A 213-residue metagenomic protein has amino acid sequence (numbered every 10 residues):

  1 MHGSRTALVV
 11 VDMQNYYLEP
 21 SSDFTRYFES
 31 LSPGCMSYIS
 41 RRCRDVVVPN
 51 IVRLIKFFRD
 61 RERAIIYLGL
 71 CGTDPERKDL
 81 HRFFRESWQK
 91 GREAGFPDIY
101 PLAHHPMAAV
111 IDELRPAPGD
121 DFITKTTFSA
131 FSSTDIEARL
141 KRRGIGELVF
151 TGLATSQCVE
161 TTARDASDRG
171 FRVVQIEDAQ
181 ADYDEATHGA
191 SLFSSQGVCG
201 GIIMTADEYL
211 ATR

Functional and structural regions predicted by a protein language model:
M1-V9, Y16-F28, R53-R61, T73 (+1 more regions): Active-site-adjacent betaalpha module
M13-N15, C43-V47, G69-G72: Short glycine-rich, polar/acidic loop-and-turn segments at beta strand-coil junctions
S32-V47, R92-H104: A short acidic, glycine-rich active-site loop that binds or catalyzes chemistry on phosphate/adenosine moieties
R44-K56: Short, hydrophobic/amphipathic alpha-helical packing segments that form internal helix faces or helix-helix interfaces
I66-L68, V149: A structural signal for short, well-ordered beta-strand segments and their strand-loop junctions that often border
